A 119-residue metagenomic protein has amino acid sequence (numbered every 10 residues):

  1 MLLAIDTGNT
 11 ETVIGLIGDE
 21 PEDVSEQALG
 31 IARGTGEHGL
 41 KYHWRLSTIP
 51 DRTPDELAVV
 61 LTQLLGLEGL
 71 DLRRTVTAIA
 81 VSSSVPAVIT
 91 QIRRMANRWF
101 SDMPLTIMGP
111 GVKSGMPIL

Functional and structural regions predicted by a protein language model:
M1-L2, A78: Residue-level preference for the first positions of well-ordered beta-strands
L2-Q63, L67: Short glycine-rich, Thr/Ser-proximal phosphate-binding strand/loop in the N-terminal lobe of ATP-dependent enzymes
E68-L119: Short beta-strand-loop/turn "lid" adjacent to the catalytic site in phosphate-handling enzymes
